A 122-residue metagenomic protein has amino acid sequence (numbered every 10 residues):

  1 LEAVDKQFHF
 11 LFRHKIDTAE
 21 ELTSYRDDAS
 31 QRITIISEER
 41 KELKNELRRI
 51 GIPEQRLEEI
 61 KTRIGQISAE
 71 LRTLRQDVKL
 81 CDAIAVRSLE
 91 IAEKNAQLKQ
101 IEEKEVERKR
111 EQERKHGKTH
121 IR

Functional and structural regions predicted by a protein language model:
L1-R122: Extended intrinsically disordered terminal tails
